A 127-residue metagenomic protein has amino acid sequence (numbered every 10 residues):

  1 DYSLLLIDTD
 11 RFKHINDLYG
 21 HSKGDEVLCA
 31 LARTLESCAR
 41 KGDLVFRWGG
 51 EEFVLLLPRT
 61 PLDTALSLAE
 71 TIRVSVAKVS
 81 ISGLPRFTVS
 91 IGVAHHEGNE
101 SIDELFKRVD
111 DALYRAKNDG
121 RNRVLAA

Functional and structural regions predicted by a protein language model:
D1-S3, D10-E36, F46-G50, V54-L55 (+3 more regions): Conserved long alpha-helical elements within nucleotide-processing catalytic cores of c-di-GMP signaling and class III
Y2, E51, F87-V89, N122: Change "...and in nucleic-acid phosphodiester-cleaving endonucleases..." to "...and in nucleic-acid processing enzymes
L4-L6, A126: Core hydrophobic beta-sheet residues of small sensory/regulatory alpha/beta domains, primarily PAS-family
L44-R47, P85: A short pre-motif secondary-structure segment
V45, S90-D119, L125-A127: Cyclic nucleotide signaling catalytic output domains
L56-P58, A94: Short hydrophobic/aromatic beta-strand micro-patches that form the beta-sheet surface supporting nucleotide- or nucleic
